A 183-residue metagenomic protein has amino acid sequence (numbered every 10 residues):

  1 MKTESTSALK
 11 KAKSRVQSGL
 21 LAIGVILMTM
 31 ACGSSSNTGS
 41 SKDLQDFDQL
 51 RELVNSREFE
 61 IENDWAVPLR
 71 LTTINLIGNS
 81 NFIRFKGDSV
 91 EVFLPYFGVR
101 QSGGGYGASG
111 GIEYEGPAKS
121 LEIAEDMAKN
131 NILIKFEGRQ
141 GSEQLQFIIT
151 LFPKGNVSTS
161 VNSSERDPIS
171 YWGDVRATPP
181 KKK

Functional and structural regions predicted by a protein language model:
K2-L21: Bacterial N-terminal signal peptides that target proteins for export
L21-L27: Sec-dependent N-terminal signal peptides
T29-A31: C-terminal motif of bacterial Sec signal peptides marking the signal peptidase cleavage site
G33-S36: Bacterial signal peptide processing site
G39-K42, D46-N55, G110-I112, G116-A118 (+1 more regions): N-terminal intrinsically disordered, cationic/polar leader segments that include organellar targeting peptides
D43, G116-K183: Helix-rich interaction surfaces within compact, conserved domain-sized segments that mediate assembly or partner
D43-G103: N-terminal secretory signal peptides
R84-N130: Mature extracytoplasmic domains of secretory-pathway proteins
